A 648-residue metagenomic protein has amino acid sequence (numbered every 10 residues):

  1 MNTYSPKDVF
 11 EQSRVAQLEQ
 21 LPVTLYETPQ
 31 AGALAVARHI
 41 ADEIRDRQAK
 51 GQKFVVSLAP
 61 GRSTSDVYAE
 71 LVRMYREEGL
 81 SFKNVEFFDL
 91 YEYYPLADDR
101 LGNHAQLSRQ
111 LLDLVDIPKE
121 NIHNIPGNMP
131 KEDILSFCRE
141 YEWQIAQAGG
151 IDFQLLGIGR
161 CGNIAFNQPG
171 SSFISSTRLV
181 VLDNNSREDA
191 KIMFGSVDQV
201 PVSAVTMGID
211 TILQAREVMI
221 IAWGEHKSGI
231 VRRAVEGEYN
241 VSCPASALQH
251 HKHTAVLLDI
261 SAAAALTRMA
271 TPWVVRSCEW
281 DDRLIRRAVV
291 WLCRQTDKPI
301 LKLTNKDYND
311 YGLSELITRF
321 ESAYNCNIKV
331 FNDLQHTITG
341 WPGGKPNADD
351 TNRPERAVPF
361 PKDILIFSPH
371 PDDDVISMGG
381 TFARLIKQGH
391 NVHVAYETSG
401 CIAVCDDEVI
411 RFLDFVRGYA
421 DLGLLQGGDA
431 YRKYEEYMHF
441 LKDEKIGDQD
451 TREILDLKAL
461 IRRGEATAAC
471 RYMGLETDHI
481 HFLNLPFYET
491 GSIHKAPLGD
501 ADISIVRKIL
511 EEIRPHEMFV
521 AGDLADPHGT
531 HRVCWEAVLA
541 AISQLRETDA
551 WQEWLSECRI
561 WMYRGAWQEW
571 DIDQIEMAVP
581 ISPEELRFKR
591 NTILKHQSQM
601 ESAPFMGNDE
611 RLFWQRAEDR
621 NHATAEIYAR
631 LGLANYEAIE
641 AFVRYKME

Functional and structural regions predicted by a protein language model:
M1-V55, D349-T351, V358: N-terminal glycine-/serine-/threonine-rich phosphate-binding loop
N2, F10, Q20, E27 (+3 more regions): Conserved phosphate- and dinucleotide-binding cores of soluble alpha/beta proteins, encompassing both enzyme active
D46-E77: Glycine-rich N-terminal segment of FAD-binding domains in flavoprotein oxidoreductases, spanning the beta-loop-helix
V55, E86, D152-F153, E217 (+2 more regions): Structural motif
G61, I366-V375: Short, glycine-rich nucleotide/cofactor-binding loops
V67-E78, D374-S399, A403: Histidine-anchored nucleotide/phosphate-binding helix
V67-R73, I164-S176, H528-Q544: Short Gly/Thr/Asp-enriched flexible loops that form oxyanion-binding sites at enzyme active sites
R187-G195, Q199-A204, T296-L365, R384-Q388 (+3 more regions): Metal-dependent de-N-acetylase/amidase catalytic core
